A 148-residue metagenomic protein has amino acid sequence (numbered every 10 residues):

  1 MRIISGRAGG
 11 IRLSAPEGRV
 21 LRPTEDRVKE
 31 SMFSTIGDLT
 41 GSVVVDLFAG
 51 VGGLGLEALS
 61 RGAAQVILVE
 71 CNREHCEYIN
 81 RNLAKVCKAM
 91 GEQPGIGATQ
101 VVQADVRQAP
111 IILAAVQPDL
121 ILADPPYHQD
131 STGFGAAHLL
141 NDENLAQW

Functional and structural regions predicted by a protein language model:
M1-W148: Class I S-adenosyl-L-methionine-dependent methyltransferase catalytic core
